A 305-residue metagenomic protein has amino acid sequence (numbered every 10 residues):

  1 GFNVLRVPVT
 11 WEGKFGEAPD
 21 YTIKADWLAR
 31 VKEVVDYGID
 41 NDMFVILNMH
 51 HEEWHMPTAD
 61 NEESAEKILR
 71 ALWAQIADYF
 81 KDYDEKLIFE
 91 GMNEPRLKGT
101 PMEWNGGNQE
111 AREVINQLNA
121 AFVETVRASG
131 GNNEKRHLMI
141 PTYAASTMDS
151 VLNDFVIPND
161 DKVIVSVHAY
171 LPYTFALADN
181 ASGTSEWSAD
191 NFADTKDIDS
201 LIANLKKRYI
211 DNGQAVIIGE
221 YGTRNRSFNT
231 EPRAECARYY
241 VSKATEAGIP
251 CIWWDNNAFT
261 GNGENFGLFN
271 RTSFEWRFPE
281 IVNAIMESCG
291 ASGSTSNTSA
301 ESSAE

Functional and structural regions predicted by a protein language model:
G1-L5, V9, D20-G91, V114-G130: An active-site-proximal structural segment forming one wall of the substrate-binding cleft that immediately precedes
P8-T10, H50-E53, A144, I252-G261: Short, solvent-exposed turn/loop segments enriched in Gly/Ser/Thr/Pro and often Arg
W11-L28, H51-K67, L97-N108, S182 (+2 more regions): Surface-exposed, active-site-proximal loop segments in enzymatic domains
D26-R30, K67-L72, V114-A121, A193-L201 (+3 more regions): Soluble or luminal CAZymes and related metallo-dependent hydrolases
K67-A193, A203-T223, E246-I249: Active-site region of glycoside hydrolase catalytic domains
A193-R277: Substrate-binding cleft of secreted/luminal carbohydrate-active enzymes
R271-T295: C-terminal functional modules
S292-E305: Ser/Thr/Gly/Pro-rich low-complexity, disordered linker/stalk segments of secreted and cell-surface proteins
